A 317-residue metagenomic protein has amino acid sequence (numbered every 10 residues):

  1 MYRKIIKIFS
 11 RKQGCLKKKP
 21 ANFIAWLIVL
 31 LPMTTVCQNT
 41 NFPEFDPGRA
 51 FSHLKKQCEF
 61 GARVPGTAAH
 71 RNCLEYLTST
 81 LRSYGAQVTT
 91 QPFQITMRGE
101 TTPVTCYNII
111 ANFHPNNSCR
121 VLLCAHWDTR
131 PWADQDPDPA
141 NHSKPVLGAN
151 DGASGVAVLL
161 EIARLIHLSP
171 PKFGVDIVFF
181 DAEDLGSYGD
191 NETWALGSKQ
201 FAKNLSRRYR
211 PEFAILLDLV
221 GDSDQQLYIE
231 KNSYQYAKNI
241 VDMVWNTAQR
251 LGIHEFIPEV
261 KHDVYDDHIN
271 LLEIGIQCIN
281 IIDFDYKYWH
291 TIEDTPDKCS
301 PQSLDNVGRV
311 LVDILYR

Functional and structural regions predicted by a protein language model:
L30-F45: Bacterial Sec-dependent signal peptides at the C-terminal "C-region" and cleavage site
T40-E44, E59-A68, T96-E100, H142-A153 (+6 more regions): Second-shell loop/turn segments in exported
D46-K56, F60, A69-C73, L77-T80 (+7 more regions): Stable alpha-helical elements in mature extracytoplasmic
S52-K55, E59-N116: A non-catalytic alpha/beta surface segment that caps or lines the substrate-entry region of metallo-dependent hydrolase
V64-P65, Q94-T96, P115-N117, W127-P131 (+4 more regions): Solvent-exposed loop/turn segments at secondary-structure junctions within structured extracellular/periplasmic domains
P92, F213, D222-R317: Active-site-adjacent substrate-binding region of metalloamidase/peptidase-like peptide-processing proteins
S143-D242, D263-V264: Acidic/histidine-rich catalytic neighborhood of metal-dependent amide-processing enzymes
